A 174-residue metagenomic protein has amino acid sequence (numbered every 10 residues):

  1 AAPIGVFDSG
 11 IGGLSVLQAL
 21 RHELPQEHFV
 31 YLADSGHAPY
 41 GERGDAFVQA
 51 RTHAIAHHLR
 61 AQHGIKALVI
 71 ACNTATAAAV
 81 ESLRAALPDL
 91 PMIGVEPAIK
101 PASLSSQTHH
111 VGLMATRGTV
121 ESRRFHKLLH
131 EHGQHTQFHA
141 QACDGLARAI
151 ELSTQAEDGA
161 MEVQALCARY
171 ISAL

Functional and structural regions predicted by a protein language model:
A1-L174: Non-catalytic structural scaffold of enzyme domains
